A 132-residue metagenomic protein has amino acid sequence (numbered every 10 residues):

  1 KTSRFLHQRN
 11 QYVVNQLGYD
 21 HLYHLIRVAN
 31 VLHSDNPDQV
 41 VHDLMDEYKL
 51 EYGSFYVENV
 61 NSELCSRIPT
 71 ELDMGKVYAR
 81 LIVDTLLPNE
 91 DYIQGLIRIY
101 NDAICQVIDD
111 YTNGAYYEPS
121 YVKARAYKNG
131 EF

Functional and structural regions predicted by a protein language model:
K1, Y19-L22, L72-V83: Short, hydrophobic/amphipathic alpha-helical patches that form generic packing surfaces within helical domains
K1-M45: N-terminal interaction modules that seed assembly of large macromolecular complexes
L6-Y12, D91, N113, Y117: Short, charged, surface-exposed loops that flank catalytic or proteolytic processing sites
N15, A29, V57-V60, D91-G95: Short coil/turn segments at secondary-structure boundaries
D20, H24-A29, E47-F55, D84 (+1 more regions): Amphipathic alpha-helical interaction segments
N30-T70: Long, compositionally biased
G75-I97: Long protein-protein interaction modules used by eukaryotic assembly/scaffold proteins
I97-F132: Glycine-rich, aromatic-bearing surface loops/beta-hairpins
